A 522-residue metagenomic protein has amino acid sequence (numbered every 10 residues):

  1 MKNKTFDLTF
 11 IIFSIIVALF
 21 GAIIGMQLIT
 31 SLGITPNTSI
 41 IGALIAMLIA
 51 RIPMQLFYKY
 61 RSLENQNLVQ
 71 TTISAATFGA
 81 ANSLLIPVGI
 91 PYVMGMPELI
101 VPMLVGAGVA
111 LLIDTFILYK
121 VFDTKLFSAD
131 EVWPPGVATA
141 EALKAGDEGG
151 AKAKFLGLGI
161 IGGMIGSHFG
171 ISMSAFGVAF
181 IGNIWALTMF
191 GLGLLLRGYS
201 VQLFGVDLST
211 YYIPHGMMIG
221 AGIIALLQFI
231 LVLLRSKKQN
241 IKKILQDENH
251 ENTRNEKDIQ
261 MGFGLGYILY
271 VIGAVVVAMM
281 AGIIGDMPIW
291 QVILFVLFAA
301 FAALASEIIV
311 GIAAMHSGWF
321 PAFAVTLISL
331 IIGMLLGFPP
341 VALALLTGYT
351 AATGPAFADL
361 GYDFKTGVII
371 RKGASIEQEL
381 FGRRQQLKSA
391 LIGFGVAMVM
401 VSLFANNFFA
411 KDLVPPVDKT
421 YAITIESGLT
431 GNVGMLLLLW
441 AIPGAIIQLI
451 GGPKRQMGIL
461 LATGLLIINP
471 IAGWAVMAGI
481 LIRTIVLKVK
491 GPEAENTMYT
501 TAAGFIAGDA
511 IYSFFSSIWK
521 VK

Functional and structural regions predicted by a protein language model:
M1-K522: Alpha-helical multipass membrane-protein architecture
